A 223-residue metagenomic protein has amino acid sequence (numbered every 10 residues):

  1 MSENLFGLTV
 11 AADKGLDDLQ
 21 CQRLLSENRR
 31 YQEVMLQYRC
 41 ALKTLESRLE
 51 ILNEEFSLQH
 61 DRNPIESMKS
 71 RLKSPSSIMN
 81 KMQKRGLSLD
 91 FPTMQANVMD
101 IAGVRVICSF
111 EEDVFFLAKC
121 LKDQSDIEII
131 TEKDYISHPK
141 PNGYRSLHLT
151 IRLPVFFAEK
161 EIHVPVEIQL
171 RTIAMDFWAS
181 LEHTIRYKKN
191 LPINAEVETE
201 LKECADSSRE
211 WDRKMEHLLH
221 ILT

Functional and structural regions predicted by a protein language model:
S2-L42, E46-E55, V166-T223: An acidic, glycine-/histidine-flanked metal-binding catalytic module
K14, E33-Q37, P64-M68, M94-Q95 (+1 more regions): Glycine-rich, low-complexity intrinsically disordered segments
V34, Y38, L42, P75 (+2 more regions): Generic alpha-helical secondary structure
A41, V98-D100, G143: Solvent-exposed loop and beta-edge segments used for protein-protein assembly and interaction
L42, E46, E50, M79 (+1 more regions): Generic solvent-exposed, charged/amphipathic alpha-helical segments that serve as macromolecular interface scaffolds
E55, H60-I101: A glycine-rich, hydrophobic loop/mini-helix early in the fold
Q95, C108-M215: Long beta-strand-rich cores associated with HINT superfamily self-processing modules
I101-I107: Terminal, regulation- and interaction-focused segments at domain boundaries
